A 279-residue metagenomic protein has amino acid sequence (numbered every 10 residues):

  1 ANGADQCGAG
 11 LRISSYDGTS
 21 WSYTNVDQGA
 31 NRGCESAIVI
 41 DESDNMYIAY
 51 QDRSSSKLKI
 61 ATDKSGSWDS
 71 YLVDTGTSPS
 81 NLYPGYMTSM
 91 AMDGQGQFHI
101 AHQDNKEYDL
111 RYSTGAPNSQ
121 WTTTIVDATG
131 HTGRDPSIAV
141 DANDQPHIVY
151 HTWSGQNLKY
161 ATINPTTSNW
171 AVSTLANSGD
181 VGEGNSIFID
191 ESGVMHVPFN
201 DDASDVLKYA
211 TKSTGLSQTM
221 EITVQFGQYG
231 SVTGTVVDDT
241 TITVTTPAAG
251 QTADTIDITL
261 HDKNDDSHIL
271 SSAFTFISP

Functional and structural regions predicted by a protein language model:
A1-L216: Extracellular, repeat-based ectodomains that mediate carbohydrate processing or recognition
L216-L270: Immunoglobulin-like IPT/TIG beta-sandwich domains and homologous Ig-like subdomains
F276-P279: Extracellular interdomain linker/stem segments of modular secreted and single-pass surface proteins
